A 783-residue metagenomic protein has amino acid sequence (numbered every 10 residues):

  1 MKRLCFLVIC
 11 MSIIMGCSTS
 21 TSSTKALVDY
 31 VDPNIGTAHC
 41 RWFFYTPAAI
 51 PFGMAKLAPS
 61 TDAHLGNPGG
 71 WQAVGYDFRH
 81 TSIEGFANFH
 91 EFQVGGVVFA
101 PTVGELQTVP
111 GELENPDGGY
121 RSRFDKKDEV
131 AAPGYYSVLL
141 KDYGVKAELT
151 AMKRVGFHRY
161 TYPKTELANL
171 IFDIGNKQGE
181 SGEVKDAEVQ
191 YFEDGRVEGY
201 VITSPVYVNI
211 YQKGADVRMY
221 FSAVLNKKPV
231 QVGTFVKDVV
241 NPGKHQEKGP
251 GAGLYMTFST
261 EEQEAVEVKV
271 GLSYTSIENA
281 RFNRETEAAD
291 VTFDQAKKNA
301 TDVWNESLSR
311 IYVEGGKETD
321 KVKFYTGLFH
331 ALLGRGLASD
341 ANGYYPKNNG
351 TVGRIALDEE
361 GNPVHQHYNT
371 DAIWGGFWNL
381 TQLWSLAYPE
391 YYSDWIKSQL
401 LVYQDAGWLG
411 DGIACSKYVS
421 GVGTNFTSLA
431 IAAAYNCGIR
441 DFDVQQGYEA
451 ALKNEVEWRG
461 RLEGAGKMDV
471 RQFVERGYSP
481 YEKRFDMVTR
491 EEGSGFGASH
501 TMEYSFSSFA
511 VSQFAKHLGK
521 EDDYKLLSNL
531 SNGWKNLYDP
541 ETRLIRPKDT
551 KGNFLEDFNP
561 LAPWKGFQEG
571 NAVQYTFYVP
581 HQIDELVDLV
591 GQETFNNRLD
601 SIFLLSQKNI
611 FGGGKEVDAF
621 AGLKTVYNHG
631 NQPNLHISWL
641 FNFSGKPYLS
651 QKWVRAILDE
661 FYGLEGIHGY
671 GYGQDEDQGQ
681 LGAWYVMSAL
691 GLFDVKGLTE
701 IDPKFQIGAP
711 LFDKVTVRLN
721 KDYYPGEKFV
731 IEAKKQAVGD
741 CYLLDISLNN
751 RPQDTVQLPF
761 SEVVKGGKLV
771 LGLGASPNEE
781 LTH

Functional and structural regions predicted by a protein language model:
M1-T24: Bacterial Sec-dependent N-terminal signal peptides
T21-L429, Y435-M502, A510-N536, T542-I545 (+9 more regions): Accessory carbohydrate-recognition regions in carbohydrate-active enzymes
S507: ATP-dependent phospho-/nucleotidyl transfer catalytic cores
K721, K728-K735: Beta-strand-rich recognition domains
